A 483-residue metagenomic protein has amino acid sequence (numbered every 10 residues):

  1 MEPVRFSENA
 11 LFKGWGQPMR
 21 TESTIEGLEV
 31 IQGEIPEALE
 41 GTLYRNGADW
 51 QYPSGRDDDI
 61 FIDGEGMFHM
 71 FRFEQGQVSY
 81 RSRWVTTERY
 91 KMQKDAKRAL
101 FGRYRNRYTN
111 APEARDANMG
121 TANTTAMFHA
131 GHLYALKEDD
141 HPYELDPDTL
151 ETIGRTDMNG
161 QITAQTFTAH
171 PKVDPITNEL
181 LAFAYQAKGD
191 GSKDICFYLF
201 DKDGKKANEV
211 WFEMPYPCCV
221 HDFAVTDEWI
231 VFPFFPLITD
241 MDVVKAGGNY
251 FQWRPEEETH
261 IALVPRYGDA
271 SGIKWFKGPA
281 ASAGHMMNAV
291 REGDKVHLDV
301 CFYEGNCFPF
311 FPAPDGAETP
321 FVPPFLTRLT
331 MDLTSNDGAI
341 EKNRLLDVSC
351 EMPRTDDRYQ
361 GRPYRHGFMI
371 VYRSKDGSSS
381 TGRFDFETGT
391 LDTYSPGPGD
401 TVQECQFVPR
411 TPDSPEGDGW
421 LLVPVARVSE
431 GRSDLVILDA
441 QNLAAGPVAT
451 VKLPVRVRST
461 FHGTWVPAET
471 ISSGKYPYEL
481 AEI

Functional and structural regions predicted by a protein language model:
M1-I483: Beta-propeller domains
